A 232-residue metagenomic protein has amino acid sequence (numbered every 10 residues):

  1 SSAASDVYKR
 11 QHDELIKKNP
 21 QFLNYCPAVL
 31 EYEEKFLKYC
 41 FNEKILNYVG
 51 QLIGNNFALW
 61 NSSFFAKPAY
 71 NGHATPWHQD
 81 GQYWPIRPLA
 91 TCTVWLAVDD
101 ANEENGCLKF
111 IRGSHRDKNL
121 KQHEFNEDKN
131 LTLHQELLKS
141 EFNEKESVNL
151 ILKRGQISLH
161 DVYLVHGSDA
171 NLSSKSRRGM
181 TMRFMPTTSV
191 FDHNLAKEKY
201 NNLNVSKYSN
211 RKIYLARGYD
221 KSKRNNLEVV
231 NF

Functional and structural regions predicted by a protein language model:
S1-Y8: Short, small-residue-biased leader/transition segments that mark boundaries at the very start of proteins
Q11-K17, I157-L159, Y163-F232: Non-heme Fe(II)/2-oxoglutarate
F22-E33, I45-F110, H115: Conserved double-stranded beta-helix
L23, Q79, D128, T132-E144 (+2 more regions): Short, surface-exposed loop/helix-turn segments at secondary-structure junctions that function as lids/hinges flanking
K38-C40: Active-site alpha/beta core segments
D80-T91, K145-E146, L152, K175-S176: A short beta-loop-beta micro-motif enriched in histidine and acidic residues
A101-D169: Double-stranded beta-helix
